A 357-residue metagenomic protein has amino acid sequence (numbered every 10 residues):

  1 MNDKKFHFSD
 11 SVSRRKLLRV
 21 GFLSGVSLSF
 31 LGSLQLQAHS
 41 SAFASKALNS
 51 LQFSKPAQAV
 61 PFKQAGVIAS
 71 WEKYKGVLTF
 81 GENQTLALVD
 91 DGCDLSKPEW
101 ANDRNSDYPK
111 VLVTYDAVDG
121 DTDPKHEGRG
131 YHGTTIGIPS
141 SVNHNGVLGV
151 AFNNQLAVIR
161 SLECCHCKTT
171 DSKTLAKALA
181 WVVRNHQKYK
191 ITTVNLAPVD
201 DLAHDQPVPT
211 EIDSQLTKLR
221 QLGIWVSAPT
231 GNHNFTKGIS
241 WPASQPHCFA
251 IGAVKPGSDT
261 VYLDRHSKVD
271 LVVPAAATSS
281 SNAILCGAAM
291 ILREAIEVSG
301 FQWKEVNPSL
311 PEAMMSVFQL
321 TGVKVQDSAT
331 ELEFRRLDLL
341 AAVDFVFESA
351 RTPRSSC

Functional and structural regions predicted by a protein language model:
M1-K16, V20-F30, S40: N-terminal secretory signal peptides
G21, G25, S29-S33, A38-P61 (+3 more regions): Autoinhibitory propeptides
L51-L156, L162-T170, T174-I191, S281 (+1 more regions): Active-site core segment of subtilase-fold serine proteases
F80, N143, S161-Q245, A276-I284 (+1 more regions): Substrate-binding/access-modulating region of protease and related hydrolase catalytic domains
T85-V89, Q155-R160, T192-A197, W225-P229 (+2 more regions): Structural recognition of the beta-strand scaffold that forms the well-ordered cores of secreted hydrolase catalytic
D90, I224, G238-S299: Extracellular S/T/G-rich loop segment that most often corresponds to the catalytic His/Ser-adjacent loop
T134-I138, K177-A180, S214-T217, C286 (+3 more regions): Solvent-exposed, polar/charged alpha-helical surfaces in well-ordered, non-transmembrane soluble domains, broadly
Y189-P198, T210, E294-C357: C-terminal subdomain of the subtilisin-like protease fold in secreted/lumenal serine endopeptidases
